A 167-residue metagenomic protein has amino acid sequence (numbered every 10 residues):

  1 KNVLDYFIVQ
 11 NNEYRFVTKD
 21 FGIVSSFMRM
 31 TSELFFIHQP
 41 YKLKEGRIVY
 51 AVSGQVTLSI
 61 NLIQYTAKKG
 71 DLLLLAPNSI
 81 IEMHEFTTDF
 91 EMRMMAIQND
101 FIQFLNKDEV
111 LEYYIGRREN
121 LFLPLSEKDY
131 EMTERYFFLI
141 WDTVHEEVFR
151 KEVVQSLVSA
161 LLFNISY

Functional and structural regions predicted by a protein language model:
K1-S59, I63-Y65: Generic protein-terminus/edge-of-domain signal
Y6-V17, M83-D142: A hydrophobic/aromatic-rich effector-binding and dimerization subdomain of bacterial HTH-type transcriptional regulators
E33-F35, K69-G70, N78, D100: Tight coil/turn sites that cap or link beta-strands
E45, K69, D89-E91: A structure-centric signal for secondary-structure junctions around beta-strands
S53, P77-S79, I97-N99: Residues immediately flanking
T57-S59, L75, I81-T87: Short beta-strand His + acidic residue motifs that chelate non-heme Fe in jelly-roll/DSBH and cupin folds
L62-A76: Short acidic-glycine-tyrosine-enriched beta hairpin
K128-Y167: An amphipathic alpha-helical interaction segment
